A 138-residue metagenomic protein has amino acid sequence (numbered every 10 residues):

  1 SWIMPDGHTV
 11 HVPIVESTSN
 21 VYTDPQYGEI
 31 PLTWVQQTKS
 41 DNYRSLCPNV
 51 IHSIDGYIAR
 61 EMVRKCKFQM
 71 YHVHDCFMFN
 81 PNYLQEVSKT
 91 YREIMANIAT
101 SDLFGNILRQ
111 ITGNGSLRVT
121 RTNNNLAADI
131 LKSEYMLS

Functional and structural regions predicted by a protein language model:
S1-S138: Conserved catalytic core of nucleotide polymerization and phosphodiester-bond processing enzymes
